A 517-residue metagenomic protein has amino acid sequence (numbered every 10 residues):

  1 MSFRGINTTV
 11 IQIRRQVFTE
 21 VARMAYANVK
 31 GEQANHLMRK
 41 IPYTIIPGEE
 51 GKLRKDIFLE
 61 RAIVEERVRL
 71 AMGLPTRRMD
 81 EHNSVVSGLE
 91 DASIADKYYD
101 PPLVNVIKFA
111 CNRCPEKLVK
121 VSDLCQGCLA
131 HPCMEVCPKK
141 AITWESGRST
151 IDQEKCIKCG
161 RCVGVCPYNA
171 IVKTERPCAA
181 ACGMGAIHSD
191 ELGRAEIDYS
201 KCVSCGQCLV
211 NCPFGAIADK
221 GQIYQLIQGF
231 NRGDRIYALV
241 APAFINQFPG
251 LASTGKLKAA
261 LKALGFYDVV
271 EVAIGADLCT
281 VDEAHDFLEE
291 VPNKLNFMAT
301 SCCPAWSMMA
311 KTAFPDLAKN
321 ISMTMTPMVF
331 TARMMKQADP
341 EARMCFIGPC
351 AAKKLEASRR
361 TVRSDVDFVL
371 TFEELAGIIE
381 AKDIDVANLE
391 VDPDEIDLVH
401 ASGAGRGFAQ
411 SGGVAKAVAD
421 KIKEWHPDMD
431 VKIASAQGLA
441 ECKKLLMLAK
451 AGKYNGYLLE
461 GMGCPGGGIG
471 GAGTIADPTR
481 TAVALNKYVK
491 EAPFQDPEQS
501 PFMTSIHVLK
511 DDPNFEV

Functional and structural regions predicted by a protein language model:
M1-H82, D219-V517: Iron-sulfur-associated redox domains of electron-transfer enzymes in respiratory and anaerobic energy metabolism
L59-A62, E66, S84-E90, K97-P102: Extended, highly charged accessory segments
S93-S122, K139-K140: N-terminal [4Fe-4S]-dependent radical SAM core
N112-K120, T143-R148, S189, Q207 (+3 more regions): Gly-rich Lys/Arg/Thr-decorated short loops/hinges at beta-loop-alpha junctions or inter-strand turns that position
V121, D152, D198, V240-A241 (+1 more regions): A secondary-structure boundary/capping signal
A130-Q153, R161-D198, V203, Q207-Q222: Iron-sulfur cluster-binding cysteine motifs and their immediate structural context in ferredoxin-like electron-transfer
